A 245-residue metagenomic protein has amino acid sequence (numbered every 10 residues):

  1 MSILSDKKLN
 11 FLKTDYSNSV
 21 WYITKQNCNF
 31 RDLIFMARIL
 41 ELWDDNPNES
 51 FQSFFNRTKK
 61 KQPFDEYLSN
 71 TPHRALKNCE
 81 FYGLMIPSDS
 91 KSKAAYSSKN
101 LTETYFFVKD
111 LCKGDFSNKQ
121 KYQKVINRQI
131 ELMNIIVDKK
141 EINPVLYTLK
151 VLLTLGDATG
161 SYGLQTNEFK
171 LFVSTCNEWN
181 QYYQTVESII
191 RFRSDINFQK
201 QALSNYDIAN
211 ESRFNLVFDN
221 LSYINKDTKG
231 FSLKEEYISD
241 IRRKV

Functional and structural regions predicted by a protein language model:
M1-V245: Donor-sugar nucleotide-binding helix/loop cap in glycosyltransferases
